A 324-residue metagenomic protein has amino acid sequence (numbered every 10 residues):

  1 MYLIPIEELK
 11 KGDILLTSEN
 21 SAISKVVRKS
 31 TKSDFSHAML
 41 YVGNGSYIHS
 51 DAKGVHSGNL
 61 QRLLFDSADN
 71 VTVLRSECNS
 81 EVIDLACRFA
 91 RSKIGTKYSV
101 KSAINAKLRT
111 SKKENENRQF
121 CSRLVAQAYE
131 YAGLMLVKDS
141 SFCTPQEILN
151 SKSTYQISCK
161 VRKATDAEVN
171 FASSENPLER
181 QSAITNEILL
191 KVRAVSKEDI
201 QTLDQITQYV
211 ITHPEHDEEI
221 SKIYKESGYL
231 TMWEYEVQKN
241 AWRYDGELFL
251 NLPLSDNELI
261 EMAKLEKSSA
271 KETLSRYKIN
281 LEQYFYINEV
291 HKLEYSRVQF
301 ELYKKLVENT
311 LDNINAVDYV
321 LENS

Functional and structural regions predicted by a protein language model:
M1-S324: Cysteine-nucleophile amide-bond enzymes
